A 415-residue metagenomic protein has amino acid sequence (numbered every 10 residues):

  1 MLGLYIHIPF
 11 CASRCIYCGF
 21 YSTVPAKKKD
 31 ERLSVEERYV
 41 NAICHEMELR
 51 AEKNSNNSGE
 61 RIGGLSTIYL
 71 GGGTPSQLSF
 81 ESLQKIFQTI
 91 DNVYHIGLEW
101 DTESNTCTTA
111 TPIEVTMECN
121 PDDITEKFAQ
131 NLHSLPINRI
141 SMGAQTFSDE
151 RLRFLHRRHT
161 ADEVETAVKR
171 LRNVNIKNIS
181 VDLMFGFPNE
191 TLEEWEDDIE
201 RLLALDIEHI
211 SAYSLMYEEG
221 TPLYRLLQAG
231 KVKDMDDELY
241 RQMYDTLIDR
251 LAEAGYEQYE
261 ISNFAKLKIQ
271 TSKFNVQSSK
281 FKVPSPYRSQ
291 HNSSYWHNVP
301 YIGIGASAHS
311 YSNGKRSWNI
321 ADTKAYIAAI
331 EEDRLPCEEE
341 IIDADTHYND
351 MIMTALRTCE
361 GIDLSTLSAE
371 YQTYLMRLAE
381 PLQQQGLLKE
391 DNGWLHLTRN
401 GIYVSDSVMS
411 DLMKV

Functional and structural regions predicted by a protein language model:
M1-G3, S22-E52, G64-D101, P112-Y371: C-terminal scaffold of the Radical SAM
P9-S22: Local cysteine-cluster metal-coordination motifs and their immediate loop/turn environment, predominantly Fe-S cluster
C11, E208, P300, N392-G393: Beta-strand-connecting loop/turn residues
E370-Q384: Short amphipathic alpha-helical interaction segments
Q384-G393: A short, conserved structural fragment
W394-T398: Minor-groove-contacting beta-hairpin "wing" of winged helix-turn-helix DNA-binding domains
N400-V415: Short, amphipathic alpha-helical interaction segments positioned at domain boundaries
